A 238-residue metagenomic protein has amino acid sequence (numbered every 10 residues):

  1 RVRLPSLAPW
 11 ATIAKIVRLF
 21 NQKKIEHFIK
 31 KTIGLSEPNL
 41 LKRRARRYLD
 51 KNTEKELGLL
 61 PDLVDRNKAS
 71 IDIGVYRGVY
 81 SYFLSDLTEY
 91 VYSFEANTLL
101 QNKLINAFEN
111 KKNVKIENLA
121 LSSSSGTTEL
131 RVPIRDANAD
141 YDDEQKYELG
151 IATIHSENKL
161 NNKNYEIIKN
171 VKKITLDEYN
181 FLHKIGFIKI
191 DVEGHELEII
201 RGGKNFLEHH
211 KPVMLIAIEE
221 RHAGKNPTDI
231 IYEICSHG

Functional and structural regions predicted by a protein language model:
R1-K15: Short, positively charged low-complexity motifs
T12-G238: Phosphate/nucleotide-binding beta-alpha loop and adjacent structural elements of enzyme active sites
